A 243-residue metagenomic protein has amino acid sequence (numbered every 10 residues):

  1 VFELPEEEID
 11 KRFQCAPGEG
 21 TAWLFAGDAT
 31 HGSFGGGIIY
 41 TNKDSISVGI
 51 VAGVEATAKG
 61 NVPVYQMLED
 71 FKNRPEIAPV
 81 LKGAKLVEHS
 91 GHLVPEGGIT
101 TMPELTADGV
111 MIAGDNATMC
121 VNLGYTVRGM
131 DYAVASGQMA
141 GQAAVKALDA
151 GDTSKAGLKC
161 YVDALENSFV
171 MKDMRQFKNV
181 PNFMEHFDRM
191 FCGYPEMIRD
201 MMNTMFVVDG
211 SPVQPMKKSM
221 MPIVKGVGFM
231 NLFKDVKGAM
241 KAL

Functional and structural regions predicted by a protein language model:
V1-L4, S90-L93, E166: Short, conserved secondary-structure transition motifs
V1-P17: Central beta-strand plus flanking loop segment that forms part of the substrate or channel wall within the catalytic
P17-L24: Short Pro/Gly-enriched beta-strand edge/turn motifs at strand-loop
F25-I38, K43, A56-S136, D152-C160: FAD/FMN-dependent oxidoreductases across multiple families
I46-G53: Short, well-ordered beta-strand elements
S90-G109, F169, D173, F183-E196 (+1 more regions): Extended, non-globular alpha-helical segments
C120, Q138-C192: Active-site-proximal substrate-binding core of FAD-dependent oxidoreductases
M184-L243: C-terminal auxiliary extensions adjacent to catalytic cores
